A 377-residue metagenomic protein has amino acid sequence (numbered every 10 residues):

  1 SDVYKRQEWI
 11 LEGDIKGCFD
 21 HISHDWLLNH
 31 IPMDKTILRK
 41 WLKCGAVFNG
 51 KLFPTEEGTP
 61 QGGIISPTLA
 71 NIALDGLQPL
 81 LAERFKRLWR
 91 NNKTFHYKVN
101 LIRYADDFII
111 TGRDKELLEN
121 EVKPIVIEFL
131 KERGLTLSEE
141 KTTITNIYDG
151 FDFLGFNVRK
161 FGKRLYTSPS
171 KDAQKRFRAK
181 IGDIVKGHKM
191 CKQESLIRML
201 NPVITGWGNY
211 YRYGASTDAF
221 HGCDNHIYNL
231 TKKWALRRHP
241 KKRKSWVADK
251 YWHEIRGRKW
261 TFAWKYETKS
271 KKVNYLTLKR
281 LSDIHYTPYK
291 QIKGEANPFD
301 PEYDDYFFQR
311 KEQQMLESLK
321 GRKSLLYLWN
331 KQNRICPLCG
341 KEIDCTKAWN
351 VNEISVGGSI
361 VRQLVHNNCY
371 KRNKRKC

Functional and structural regions predicted by a protein language model:
D2-Y4: Short, small-residue-biased leader/transition segments that mark boundaries at the very start of proteins
M33-K35, N100-R103, I110-K171, K374: Polymerase palm active-site segment centered on the conserved acidic dipeptide of motif C
K35-L38, T68-T111, K115-I125, G340-K341: Active-site palm subdomain of RNA-directed nucleic acid polymerases
F48-N71, N92-H96: Short, conserved non-catalytic motifs in the polymerase core
F161-R212: Basic, alpha-helical interaction scaffolds
K233-A235, K241-L316: Acidic catalytic cores of enzymes that act on phosphate-bearing nucleotides/polynucleotides
P298-L338, I360: Short, charged surface segments at domain edges that flank catalytic/cofactor-binding sites
K341-C377: Histidine-centered nuclease catalytic patch
